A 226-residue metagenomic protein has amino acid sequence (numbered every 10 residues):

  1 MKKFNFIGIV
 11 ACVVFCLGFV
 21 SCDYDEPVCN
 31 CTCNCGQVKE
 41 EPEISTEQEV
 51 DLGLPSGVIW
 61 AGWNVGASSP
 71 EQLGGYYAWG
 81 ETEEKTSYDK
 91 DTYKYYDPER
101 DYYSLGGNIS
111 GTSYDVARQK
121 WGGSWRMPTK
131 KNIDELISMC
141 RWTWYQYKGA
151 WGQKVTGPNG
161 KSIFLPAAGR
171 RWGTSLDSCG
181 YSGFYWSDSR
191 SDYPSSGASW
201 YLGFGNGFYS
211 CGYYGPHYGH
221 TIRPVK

Functional and structural regions predicted by a protein language model:
M1-K3, Q37, G152, G157: Generic N-terminal leader/processing signal
M1-V20: Sec-dependent bacterial lipoprotein signal peptides
K2, T32-K39, V58, W186 (+1 more regions): Solvent-exposed, well-ordered amphipathic alpha-helical segments that flank/support binding or catalytic loops
F4, C22-D25, S199-G203: Short, charged low-complexity linear segments at domain edges
I7, G18, C33, L105-G107: Hydrophobic transmembrane signal anchors and adjacent membrane-proximal interface regions, especially in viral
C12, C16, C29-C35, C140 (+2 more regions): Generic recognition of cysteine residues
L17-Q48, P224: Bacterial Sec-dependent N-terminal signal peptides
I44, Q48, L52-K226: C-terminal, surface-exposed recognition/capping segments
